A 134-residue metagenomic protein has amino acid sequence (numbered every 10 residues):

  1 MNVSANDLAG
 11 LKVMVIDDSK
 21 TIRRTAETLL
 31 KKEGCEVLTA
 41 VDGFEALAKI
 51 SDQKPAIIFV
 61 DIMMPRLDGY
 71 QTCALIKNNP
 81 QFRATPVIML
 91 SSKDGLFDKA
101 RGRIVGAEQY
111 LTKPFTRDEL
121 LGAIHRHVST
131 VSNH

Functional and structural regions predicted by a protein language model:
M1-K12, D118-H134: Non-catalytic signal-transmission and effector/linker regions of two-component phosphorelay proteins
R24-K32: Charged docking surfaces used in two-component/phosphorelay signaling
G34-V41, K49: Short hydrophobic/Thr-rich beta-strand motif most characteristic of the beta2 strand and flanking loop of CheY-like
Q53-F59: Active-site beta3 strand of CheY-like receiver
M64: Receiver (REC) domain active-site loop signature in two-component systems and cognate sites in sensor histidine kinases
